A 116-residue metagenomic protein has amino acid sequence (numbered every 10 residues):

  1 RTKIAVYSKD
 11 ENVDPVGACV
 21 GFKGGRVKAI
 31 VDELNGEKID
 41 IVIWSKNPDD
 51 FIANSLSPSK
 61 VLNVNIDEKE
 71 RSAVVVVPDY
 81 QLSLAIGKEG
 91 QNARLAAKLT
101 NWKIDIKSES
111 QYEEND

Functional and structural regions predicted by a protein language model:
R1-D116: RNA-contacting regions in translation and RNA-metabolism proteins, encompassing KH/S1 modules where present
